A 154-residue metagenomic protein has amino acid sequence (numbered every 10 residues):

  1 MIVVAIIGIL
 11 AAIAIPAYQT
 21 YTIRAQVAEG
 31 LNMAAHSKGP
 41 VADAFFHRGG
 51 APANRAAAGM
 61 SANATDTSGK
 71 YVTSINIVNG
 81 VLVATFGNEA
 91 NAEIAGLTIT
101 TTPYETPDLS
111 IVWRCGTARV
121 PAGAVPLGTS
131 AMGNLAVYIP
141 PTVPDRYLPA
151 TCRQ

Functional and structural regions predicted by a protein language model:
M1-E29, M33, S37: N-terminal single-pass transmembrane signal-anchor helix
Y21-R24, D43, A62: Alpha-helix termini
V27-R55: Extended, polar beta-sheet/loop recognition surfaces of beta-rich domains that mediate binding to diverse ligands
F46-Q154: Periplasmic/extracellular, small/polar-rich flexible segments of pilin-like filament-forming proteins
